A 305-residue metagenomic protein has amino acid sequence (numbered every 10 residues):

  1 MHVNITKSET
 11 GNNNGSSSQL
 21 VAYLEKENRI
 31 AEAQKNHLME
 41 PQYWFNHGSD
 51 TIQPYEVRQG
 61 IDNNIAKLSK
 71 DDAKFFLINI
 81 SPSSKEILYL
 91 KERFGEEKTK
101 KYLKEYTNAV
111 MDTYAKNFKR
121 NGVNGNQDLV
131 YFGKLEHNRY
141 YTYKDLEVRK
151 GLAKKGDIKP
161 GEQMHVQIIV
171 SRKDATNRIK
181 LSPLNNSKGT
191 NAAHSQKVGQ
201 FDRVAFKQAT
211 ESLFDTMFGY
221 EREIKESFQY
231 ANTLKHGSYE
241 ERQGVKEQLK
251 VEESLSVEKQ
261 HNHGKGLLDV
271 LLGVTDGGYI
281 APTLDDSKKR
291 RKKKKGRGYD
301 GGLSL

Functional and structural regions predicted by a protein language model:
M1-L305: N-terminal nicking endonuclease/strand-transfer module with a His-rich metal-binding environment and a catalytic Tyr
